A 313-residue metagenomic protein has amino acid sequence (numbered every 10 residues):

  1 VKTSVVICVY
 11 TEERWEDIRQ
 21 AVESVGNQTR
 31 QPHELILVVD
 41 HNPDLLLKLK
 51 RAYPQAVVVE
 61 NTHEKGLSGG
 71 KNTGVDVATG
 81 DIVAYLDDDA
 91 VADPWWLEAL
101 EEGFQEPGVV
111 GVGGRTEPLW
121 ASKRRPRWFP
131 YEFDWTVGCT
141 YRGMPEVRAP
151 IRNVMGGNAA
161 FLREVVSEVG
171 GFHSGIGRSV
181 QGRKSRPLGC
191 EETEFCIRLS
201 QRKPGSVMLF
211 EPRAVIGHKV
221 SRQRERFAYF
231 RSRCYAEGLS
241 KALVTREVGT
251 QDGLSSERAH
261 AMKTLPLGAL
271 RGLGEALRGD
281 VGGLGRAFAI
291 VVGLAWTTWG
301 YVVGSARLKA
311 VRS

Functional and structural regions predicted by a protein language model:
V1-S24: N-proximal low-complexity "stem/linker" segments adjacent to membrane-targeting elements
V22-P32: Short, acidic, metal-binding catalytic loop of nucleotide-sugar glycosyltransferases
N61-A78: Glycine-rich, basic loop-to-helix element that forms the pyrophosphate-binding segment of sugar-nucleotide handling
V83: Short aromatic/hydrophobic "clamp" motif used to bind/position activated sugar donors
W95-W128: Conserved donor NDP-sugar-binding/catalytic core segment of glycosyltransferases
P130-I151: Short, flexible, basic/aromatic active-site loop/helix in glycosyltransferases
N158-F161, V165-G170, I176-A214: A short, conserved alpha-helix in the catalytic core of glycosyltransferases
S232-A236, T250-S313: Non-catalytic, C-terminal membrane-associated alpha-helical segments of glycosyltransferases
